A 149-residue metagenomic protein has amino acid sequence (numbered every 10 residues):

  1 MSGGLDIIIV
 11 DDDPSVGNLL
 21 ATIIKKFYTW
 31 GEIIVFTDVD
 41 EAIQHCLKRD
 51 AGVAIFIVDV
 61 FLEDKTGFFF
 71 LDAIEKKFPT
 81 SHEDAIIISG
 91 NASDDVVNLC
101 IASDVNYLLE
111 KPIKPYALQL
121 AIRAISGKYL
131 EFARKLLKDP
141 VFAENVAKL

Functional and structural regions predicted by a protein language model:
P14-F36: Two-component/phosphorelay signaling modules centered on CheY-like receiver
V35-I55: Acidic, metal-coordinating helix/loop segments flanking the phosphotransfer/catalytic sites of two-component signaling
D38, T66-F69: Acidic catalytic/metal-coordinating carboxylates
Q44, F68-S81: Short amphipathic alpha-helix used as the core "switch/output" element in two-component signaling
F69, H82, A92-Y107: Alpha4 helix (beta4-alpha4-beta5 surface) of REC/receiver domains from two-component response regulators
D95, I113-I122: C-terminal output helix
G127-L149: CheY-like receiver
